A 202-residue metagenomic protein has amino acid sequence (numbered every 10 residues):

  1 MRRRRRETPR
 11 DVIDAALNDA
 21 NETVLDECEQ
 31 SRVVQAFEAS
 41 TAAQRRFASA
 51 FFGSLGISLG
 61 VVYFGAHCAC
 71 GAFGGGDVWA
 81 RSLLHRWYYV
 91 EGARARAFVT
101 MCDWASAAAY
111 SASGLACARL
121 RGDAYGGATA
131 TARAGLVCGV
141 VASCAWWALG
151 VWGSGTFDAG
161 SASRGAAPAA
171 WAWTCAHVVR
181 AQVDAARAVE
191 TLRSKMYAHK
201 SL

Functional and structural regions predicted by a protein language model:
M1-R32, A185-L202: Non-transmembrane, juxtamembrane loop and terminal tail segments of multi-pass eukaryotic membrane proteins
I13-V62: Cytosolic juxtamembrane helix and N-cap/initiation of the first transmembrane helix
V34-R45, V78-C102: Juxtamembrane membrane-interface segments at transmembrane-helix boundaries in membrane proteins
C68-A72, R119-G122, W147-T156: Juxtamembrane "helix-exit" motif on the non-cytosolic side of transmembrane helices
C68-E91, V183-M196: Interhelical loop segments of eukaryotic multi-pass membrane proteins
A93-A116, A134-V140: Generic alpha-helical transmembrane segments
A130-W152, A169: Hydrophobic alpha-helical membrane segments
T156-L202: Terminal transmembrane helical module of multi-pass membrane proteins
